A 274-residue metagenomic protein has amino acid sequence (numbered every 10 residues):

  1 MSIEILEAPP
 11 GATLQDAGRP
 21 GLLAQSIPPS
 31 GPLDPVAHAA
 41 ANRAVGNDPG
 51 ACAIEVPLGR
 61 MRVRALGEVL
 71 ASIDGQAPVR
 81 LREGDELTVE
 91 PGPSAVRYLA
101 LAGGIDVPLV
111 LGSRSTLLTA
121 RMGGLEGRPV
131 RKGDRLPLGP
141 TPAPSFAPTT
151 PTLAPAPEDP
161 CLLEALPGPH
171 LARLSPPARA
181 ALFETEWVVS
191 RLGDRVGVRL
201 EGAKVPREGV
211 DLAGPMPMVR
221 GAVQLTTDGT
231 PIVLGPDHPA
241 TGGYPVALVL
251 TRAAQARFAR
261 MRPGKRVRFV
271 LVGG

Functional and structural regions predicted by a protein language model:
M1-G274: Conserved "landmark" site that anchors the functional core of diverse proteins
